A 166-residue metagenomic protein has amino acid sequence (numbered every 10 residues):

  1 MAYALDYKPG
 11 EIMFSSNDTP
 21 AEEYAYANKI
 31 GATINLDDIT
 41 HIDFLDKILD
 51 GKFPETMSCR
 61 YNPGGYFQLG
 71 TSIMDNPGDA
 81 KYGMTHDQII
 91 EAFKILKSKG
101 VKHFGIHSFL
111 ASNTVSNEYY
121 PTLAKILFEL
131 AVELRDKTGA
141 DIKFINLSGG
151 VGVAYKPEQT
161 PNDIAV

Functional and structural regions predicted by a protein language model:
M1-F144, V153: Active-site-proximal beta-alpha core segment in soluble small-molecule metabolic enzymes
S72-N76, T160-V166: Active-site loop ensemble at the mouth of alpha/beta enzyme cores that anchors a bound cofactor
L147: Structured binding elements
G152-Q159: Catalytic palm subdomain of template-directed nucleic-acid polymerases, centered on the conserved carboxylate motif
